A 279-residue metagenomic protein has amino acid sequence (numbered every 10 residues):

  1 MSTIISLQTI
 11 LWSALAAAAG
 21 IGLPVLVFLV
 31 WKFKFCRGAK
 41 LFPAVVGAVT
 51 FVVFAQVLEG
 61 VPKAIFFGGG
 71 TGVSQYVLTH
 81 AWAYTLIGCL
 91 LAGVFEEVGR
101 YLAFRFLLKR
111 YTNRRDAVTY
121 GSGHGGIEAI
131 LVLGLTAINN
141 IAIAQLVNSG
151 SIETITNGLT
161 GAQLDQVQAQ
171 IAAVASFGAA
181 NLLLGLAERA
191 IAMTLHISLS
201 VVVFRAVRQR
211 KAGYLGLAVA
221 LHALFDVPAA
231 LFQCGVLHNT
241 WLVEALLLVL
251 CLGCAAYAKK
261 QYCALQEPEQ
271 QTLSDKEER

Functional and structural regions predicted by a protein language model:
M1-R279: Hydrophobic alpha-helical segments at protein termini of multi-pass membrane proteins
